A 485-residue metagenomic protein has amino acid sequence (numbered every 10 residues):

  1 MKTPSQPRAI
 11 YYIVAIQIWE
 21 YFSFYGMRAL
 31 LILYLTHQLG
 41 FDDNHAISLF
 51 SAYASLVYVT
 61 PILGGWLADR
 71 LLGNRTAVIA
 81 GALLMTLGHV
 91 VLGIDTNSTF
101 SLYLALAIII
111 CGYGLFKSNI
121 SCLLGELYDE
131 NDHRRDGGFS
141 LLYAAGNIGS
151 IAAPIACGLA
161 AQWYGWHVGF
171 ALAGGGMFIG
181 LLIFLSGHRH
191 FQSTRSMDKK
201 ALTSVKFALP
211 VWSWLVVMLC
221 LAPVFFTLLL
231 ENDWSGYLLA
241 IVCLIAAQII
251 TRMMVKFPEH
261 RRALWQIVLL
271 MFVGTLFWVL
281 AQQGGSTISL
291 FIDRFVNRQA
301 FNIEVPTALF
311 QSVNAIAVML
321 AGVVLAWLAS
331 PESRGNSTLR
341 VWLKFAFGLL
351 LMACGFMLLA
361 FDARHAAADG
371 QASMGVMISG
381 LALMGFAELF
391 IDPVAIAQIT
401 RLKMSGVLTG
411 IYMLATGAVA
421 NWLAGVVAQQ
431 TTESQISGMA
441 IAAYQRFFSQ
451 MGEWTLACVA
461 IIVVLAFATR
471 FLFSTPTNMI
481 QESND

Functional and structural regions predicted by a protein language model:
M1-R8, E130, G158-G285, S289 (+6 more regions): Intracellular loop-helix junctions on the cytosolic face of multi-pass helical membrane proteins
I18, G88, F100-F116, M271 (+1 more regions): Hydrophobic core of transmembrane alpha-helices in multi-pass small-molecule transporters, especially MFS/SLC-type
A29-I47, G284-L309: Short amphipathic helix-loop junctions that connect adjacent transmembrane helices in Major Facilitator Superfamily/SLC
S51-D69, K117, S312-L325, V419: Central cavity-lining transmembrane alpha-helices of secondary-active solute carriers, predominantly the Major
V57, R134-P154, A161, G169 (+5 more regions): Glycine-rich segments within core transmembrane alpha-helices of 12-TM secondary carriers
V59, S186, A240-T251, I303-S333 (+1 more regions): Transmembrane alpha-helices of Major Facilitator/SLC transporters
P61-T99: Conserved MFS/SLC helix-loop-helix module at the cytosolic interface between two early adjacent transmembrane helices
L83-F100, A346-D369: C-terminal ends and interior cores of transmembrane alpha-helices in multi-pass membrane transporters/permeases
